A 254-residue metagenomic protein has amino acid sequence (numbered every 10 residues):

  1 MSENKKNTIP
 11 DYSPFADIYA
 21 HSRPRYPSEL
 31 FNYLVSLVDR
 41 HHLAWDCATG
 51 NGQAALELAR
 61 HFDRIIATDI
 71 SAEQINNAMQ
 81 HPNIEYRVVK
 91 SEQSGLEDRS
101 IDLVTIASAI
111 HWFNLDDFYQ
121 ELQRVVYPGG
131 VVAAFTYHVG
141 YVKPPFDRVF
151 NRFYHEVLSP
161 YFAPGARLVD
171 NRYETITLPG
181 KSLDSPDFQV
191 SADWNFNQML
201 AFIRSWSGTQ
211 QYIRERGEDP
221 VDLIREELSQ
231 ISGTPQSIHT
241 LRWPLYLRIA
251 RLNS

Functional and structural regions predicted by a protein language model:
M1-D39: Conserved class I S-adenosyl-L-methionine
L37-L43, E97: Short helix-loop-beta connector
W45, N51-Q93: Class I SAM-dependent methyltransferase SAM/SAH-binding core
E92-L103: A short acidic, Gly/Pro-enriched loop at the edge of an enzyme's catalytic core that lines a small-molecule cofactor
D102-D116: A short SAM/SAH-binding and catalytic strip from SAM-dependent methyltransferases
D117-P128: A short glycine-rich, Lys/Arg-flanked "PGG" loop and its adjoining helix->strand segment in the class I
Y127-D193: Conserved catalytic/acceptor-binding region of the Class I
N171-S254: Conserved Class I S-adenosyl-L-methionine
